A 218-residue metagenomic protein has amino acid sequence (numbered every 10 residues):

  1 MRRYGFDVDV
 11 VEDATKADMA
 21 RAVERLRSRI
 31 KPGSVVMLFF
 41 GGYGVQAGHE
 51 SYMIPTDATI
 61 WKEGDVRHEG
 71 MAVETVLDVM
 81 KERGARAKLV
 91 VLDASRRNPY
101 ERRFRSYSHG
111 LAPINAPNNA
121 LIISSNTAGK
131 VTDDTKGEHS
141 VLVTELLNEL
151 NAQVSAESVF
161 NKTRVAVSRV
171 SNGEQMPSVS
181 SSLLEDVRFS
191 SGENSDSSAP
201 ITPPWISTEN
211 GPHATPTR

Functional and structural regions predicted by a protein language model:
M1-R218: Cysteine endopeptidase catalytic domains of the caspase/legumain-like
